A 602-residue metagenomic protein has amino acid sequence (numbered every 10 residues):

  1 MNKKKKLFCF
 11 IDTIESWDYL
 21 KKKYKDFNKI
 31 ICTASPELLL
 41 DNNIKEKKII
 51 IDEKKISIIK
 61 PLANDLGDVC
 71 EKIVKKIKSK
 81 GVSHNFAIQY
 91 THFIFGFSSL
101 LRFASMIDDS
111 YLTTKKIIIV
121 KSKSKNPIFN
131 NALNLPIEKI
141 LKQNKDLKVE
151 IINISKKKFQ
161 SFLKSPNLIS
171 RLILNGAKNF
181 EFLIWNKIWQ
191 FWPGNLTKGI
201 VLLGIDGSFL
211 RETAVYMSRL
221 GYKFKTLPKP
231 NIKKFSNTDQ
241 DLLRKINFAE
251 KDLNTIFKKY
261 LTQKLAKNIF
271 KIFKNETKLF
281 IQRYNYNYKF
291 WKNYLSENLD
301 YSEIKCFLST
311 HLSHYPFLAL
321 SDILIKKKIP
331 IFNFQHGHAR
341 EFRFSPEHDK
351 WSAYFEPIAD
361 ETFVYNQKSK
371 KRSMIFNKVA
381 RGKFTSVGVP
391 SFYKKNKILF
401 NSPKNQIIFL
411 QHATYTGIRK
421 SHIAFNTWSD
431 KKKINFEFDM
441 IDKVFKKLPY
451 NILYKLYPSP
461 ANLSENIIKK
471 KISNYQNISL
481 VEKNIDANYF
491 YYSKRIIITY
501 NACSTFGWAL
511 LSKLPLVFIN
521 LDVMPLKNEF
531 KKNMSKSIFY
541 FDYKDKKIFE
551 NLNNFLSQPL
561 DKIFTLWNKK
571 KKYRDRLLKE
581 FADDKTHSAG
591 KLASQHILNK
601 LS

Functional and structural regions predicted by a protein language model:
M1-S602: Catalytic-core helical/loop segments in enzymes performing group transfer/polymerization on anionic/lipid-linked
